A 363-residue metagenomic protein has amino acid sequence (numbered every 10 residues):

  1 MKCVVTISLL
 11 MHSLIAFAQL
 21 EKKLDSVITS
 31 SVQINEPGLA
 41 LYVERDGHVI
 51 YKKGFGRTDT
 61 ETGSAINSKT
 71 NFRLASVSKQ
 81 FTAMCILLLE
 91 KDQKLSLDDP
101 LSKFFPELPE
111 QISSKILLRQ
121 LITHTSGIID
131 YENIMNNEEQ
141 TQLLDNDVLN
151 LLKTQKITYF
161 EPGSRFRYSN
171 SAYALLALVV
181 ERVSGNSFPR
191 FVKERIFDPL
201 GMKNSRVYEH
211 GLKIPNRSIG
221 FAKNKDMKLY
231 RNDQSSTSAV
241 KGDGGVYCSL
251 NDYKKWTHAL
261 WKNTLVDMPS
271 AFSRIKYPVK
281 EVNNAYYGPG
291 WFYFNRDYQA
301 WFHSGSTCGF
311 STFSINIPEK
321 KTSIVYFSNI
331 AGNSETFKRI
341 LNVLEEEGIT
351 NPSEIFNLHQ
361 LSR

Functional and structural regions predicted by a protein language model:
M1-E21: Bacterial Sec-dependent N-terminal signal peptides
Q19-G54, E181-S184, R190-E194, D198 (+2 more regions): Catalytic loop of the DD-peptidase/beta-lactamase superfamily, centered on the K-T-G motif and neighboring
V27-I28, C85, L117, D147 (+3 more regions): Hydrophobic alpha-helical segments typical of transmembrane helices and their membrane-interface/capping positions
P37, R57-N170, N186, K225 (+2 more regions): Active-site-proximal loop and beta-strand segments within enzyme catalytic domains
L41-H48, R73-S96, P100, L121 (+5 more regions): Alpha-helical scaffold elements that line and support the substrate/ligand-binding pocket of soluble hydrolases
I50, L108-I116, G127-N133, P199-E209 (+1 more regions): Secretory-pathway/luminal and periplasmic proteins that interact with or process carbohydrate-rich
E132-I214, S238-K254: Catalytic-site signature segments of enzymes, centered on catalytic residues
K213-L229: Mobile, glycine-enriched helix-loop/loop "lid" segments at the mouths of ligand-binding/catalytic clefts that gate
